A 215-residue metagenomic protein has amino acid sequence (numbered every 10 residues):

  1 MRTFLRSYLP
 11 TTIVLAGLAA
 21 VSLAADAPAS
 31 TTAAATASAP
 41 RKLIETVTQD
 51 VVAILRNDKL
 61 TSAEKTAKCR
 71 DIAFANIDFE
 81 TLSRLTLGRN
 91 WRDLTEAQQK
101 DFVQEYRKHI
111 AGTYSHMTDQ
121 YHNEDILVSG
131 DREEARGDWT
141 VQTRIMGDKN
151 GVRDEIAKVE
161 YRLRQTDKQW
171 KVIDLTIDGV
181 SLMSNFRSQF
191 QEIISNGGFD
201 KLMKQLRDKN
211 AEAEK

Functional and structural regions predicted by a protein language model:
R2-I13: Bacterial N-terminal signal peptides that target proteins for export
L15-A16, A20-L23: Hydrophobic alpha-helical segments of integral membrane proteins
S22-A29, A33-A35: Boundary at the C-terminal end of the N-terminal hydrophobic targeting segment
T36-Y114: Early exported N-terminus immediately downstream of N-terminal targeting peptides
V51, D131-D200, Q205: Exposed beta-sheet edge and beta->alpha loop/turn motif
R56, S115-D119, L175: Charged/polar positions within long, soluble alpha-helices
T118-D131: A short, amphipathic edge element
A211-E214: Membrane topogenic/interface segments and analogous intrinsically disordered interaction regions
